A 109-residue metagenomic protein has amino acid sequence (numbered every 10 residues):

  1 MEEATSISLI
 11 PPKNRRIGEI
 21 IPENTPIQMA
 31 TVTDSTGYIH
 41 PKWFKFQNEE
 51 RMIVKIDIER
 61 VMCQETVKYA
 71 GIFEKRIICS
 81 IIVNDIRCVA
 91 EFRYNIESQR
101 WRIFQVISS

Functional and structural regions predicted by a protein language model:
M1-S109: Cysteine-centric segments in proteins
